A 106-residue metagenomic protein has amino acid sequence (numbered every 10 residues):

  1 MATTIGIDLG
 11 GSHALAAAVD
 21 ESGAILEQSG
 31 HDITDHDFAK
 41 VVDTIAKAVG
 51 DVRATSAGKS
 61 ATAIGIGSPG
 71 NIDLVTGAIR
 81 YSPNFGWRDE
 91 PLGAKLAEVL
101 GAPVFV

Functional and structural regions predicted by a protein language model:
M1, G58-A61: A general structural motif
T3-D43, K47, A78-Y81: Short glycine-rich, Thr/Ser-proximal phosphate-binding strand/loop in the N-terminal lobe of ATP-dependent enzymes
D8, G65-P69: Short beta-strand segments
A18, N71-I72: Hydrophobic beta-strand positions
G30, T34, A39, D43 (+3 more regions): Glycine-rich phosphate-binding loop and adjoining helix at the ATP-binding site of ATP-dependent phosphoryl-transfer
A48-S56: Stable alpha-helical structural segments in soluble proteins, enriched in small hydrophobic residues
